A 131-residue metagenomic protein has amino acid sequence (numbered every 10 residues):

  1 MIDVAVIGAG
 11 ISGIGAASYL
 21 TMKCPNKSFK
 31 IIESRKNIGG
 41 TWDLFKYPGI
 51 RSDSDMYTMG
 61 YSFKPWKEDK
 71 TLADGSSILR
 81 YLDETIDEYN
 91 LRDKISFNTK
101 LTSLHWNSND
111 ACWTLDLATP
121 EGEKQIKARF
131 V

Functional and structural regions predicted by a protein language model:
I2-I31: N-terminal Rossmann-like FAD-binding beta1-loop-alpha1 element of flavoenzymes
S12, K36-N37, K64, T102 (+1 more regions): Short, solvent-exposed loop/turn segments at secondary-structure junctions
L20-M22, L44-Y47, A111: Short, glycine/charged-enriched secondary-structure capping and boundary segments
M22-N26, R35, Y89-L91: Short, solvent-exposed loop/edge-beta patches enriched in aromatic
K30-S34, S96, V131: Extended hydrophobic secondary-structure segments that form protein cores and membrane-embedded regions
S34-E84: Glycine-rich active-site loop/strand segments that organize a redox cofactor
D69-F130: Feature captures the FAD/FMN-dependent oxidoreductase FAD-binding
